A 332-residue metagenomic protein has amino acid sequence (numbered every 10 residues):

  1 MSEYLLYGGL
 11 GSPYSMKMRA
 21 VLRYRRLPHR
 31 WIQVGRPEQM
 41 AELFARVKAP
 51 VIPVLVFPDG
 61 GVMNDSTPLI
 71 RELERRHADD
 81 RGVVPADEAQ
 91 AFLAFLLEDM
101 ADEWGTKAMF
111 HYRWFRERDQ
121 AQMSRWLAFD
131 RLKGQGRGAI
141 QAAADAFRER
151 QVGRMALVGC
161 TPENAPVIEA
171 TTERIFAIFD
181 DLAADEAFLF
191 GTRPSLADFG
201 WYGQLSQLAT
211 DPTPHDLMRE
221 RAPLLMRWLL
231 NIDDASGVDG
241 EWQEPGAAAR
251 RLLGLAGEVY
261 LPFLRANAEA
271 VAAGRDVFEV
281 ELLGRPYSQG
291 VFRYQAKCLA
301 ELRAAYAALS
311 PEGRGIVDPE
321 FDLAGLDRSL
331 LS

Functional and structural regions predicted by a protein language model:
M1-A139, L189, A209, Y260-S332: GST-like domain detector, emphasizing the conserved glutathione-binding G-site in the N-terminal thioredoxin-like
A89, L93-L96, V167-R174, I178 (+1 more regions): A non-catalytic, amphipathic alpha-helix used as a structural packing/dimerization or gating element in enzyme scaffolds
L93-E103, I178, Y202-Q207, N231-D234: Alpha-helical scaffold segments in carbohydrate-active enzymes
F115-E169: Divalent-metal (Mg2+/Mn2+/Ca2+)-assisted nucleotide/phosphate chemistry catalytic cores
M155-L189: Short N-terminal edge-element motif at the start of the domain
L182, Q204-V238: Short His-centered aromatic/hydrophobic patch
L189-A209: GST superfamily/GST-like fold recognition
D234, E244-R265: Small-residue-rich helix-loop
